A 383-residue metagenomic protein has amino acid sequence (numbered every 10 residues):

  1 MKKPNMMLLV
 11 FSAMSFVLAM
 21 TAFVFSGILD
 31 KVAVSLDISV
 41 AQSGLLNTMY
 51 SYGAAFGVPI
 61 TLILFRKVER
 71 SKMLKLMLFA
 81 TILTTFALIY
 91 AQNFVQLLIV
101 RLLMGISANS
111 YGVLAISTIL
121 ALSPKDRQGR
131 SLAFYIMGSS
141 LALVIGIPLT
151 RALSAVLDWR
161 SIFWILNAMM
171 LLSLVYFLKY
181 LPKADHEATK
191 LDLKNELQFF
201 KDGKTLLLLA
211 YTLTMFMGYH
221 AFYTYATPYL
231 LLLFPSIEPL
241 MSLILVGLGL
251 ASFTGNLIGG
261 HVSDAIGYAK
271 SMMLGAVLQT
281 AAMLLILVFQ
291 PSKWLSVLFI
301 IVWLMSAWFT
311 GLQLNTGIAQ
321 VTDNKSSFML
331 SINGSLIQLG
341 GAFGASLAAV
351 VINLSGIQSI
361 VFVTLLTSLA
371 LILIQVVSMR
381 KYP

Functional and structural regions predicted by a protein language model:
D37, E69, Y90-Q96, F289-Q290: Helix-breaking motifs and short loop linkers at transmembrane-helix boundaries and internal kinks in secondary membrane
F56-Q92: Conserved MFS/SLC helix-loop-helix module at the cytosolic interface between two early adjacent transmembrane helices
G57-E69, G255-G267, I352: Helix-to-loop junctions at the C-terminal end of transmembrane segments in multipass secondary transporters
T84, V95-L103, W294-V302: Paired small-residue
Q96, K125-R127, A133-K179, Y225 (+1 more regions): Helix-loop-helix hairpin linking two adjacent transmembrane segments in secondary transporters
V100-G138: Cytoplasmic helix-loop-helix junction between adjacent transmembrane helices in 12-TM secondary transporters
A269-L314: C-terminal transmembrane helical hairpin of 12-TM major facilitator-type secondary transporters
Q320-G356, T364: A late C-terminal transmembrane helix in Major Facilitator Superfamily
